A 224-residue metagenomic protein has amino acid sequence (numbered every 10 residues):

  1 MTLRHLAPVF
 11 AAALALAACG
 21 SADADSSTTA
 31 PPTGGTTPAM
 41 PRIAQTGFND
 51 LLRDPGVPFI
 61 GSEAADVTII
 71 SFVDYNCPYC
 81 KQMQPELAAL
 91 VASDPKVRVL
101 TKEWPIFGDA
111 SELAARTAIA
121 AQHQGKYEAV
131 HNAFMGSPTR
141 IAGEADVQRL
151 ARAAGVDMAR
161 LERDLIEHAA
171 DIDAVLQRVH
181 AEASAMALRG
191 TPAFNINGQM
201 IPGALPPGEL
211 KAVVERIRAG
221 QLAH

Functional and structural regions predicted by a protein language model:
L3-L6, G20-P31, R149, A153-H224: C-terminal cap of thioredoxin/glutaredoxin-like
R4, L16-F107, I172-A185, A219-H224: Extracytoplasmic thiol/disulfide redox context detector
L6-L14: Sec-dependent N-terminal signal peptides
D66-T68, P95-R98, Q124-A129, D157-A159 (+1 more regions): Loop/turn elements at helix/coil->beta-strand transitions in domains of secreted/extracellular proteins
V67, P78-K81, G108-E112, A121-G125 (+3 more regions): Soluble non-cytosolic domains of exported or imported proteins
F72-D74, K102-P105, F134-M135, I196-N197 (+1 more regions): Active-site-proximal beta-strand/loop segments in catalytic clefts of secreted hydrolases
Q84-A88, S111-A118, Y127, H131 (+5 more regions): Extracytoplasmic/secreted envelope proteins and their assembly/folding machinery, especially bacterial periplasmic
S93-A151: Structural microenvironment flanking redox-active thiols in thiol-disulfide oxidoreductases
